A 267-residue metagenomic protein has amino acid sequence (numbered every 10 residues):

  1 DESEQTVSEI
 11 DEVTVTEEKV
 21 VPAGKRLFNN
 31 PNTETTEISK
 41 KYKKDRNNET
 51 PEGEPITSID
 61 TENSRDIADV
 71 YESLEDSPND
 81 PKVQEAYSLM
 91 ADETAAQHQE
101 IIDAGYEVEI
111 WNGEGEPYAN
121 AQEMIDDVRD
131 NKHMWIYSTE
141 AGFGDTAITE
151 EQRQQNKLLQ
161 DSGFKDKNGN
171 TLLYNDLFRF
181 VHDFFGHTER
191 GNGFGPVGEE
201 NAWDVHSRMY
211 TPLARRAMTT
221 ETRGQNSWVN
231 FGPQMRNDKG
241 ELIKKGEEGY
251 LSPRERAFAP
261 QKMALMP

Functional and structural regions predicted by a protein language model:
D1-I56: Low-complexity, glycine/serine/proline-rich disordered segments that function as export/translocation leaders
E2, V13-T16, S73, S77 (+6 more regions): Surface-exposed polar/charged interaction patches
E37, K41, E49-A104: Intrinsically disordered, acidic Ser/Thr/Pro-rich N-terminal transactivation domains of bZIP transcription factors
D80-N170, Y174, F178-D183: Long acidic/polar interaction regions in large eukaryotic complex-forming proteins
I101-G115, G195-N201, R216-E221: Short glycine-rich, low-complexity/disordered patches
T149-Q155, G193-E200: Short, polar loop/linker segments at the starts of domains and inter-domain junctions
L172-Y174, F185-G193, E200-S227: Post-HExxH zinc-binding segment in Zn-dependent metallohydrolases
T211-P267: Polybasic, proline/glycine-rich intrinsically disordered low-complexity segments
